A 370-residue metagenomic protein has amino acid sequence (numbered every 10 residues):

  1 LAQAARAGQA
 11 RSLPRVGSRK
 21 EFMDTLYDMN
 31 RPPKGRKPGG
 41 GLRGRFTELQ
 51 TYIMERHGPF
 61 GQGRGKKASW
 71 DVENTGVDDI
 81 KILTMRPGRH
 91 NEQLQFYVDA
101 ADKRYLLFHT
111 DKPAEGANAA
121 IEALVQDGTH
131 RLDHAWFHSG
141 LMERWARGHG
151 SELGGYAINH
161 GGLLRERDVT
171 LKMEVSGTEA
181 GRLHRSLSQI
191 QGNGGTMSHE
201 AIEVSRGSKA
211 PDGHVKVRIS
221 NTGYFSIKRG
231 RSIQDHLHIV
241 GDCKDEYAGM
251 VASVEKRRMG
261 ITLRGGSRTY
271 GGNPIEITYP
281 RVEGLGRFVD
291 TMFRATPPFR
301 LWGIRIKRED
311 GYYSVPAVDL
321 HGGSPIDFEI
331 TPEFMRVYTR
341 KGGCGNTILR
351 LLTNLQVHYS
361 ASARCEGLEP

Functional and structural regions predicted by a protein language model:
L1-K103, D111-S205, S267-F334, Y338-P370: Intrinsically disordered, low-complexity polar/charged tails and linkers
L94-L124, P211, I219-K256: Charged, amphipathic alpha-helical scaffolding segments
A180-G230, Q234-D242: Long, hydrophobic alpha/beta structural blocks
K256-G266: Acidic, serine/threonine- and proline-rich low-complexity intrinsically disordered segments
